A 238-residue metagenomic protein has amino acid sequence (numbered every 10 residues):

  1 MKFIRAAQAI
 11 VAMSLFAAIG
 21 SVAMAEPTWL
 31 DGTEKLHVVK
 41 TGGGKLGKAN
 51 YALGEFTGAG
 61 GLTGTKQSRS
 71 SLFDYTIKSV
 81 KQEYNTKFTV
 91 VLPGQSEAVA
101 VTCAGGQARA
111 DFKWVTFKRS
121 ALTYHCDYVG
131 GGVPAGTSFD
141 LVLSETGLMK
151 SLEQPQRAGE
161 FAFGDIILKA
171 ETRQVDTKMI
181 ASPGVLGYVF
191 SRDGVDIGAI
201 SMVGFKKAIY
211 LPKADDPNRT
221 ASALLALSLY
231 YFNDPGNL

Functional and structural regions predicted by a protein language model:
M1-V11: Bacterial N-terminal signal peptides that target proteins for export
I10-A18: Bacterial N-terminal signal peptides
A18-M24: Short linear Ser/Thr-Pro motifs
A25-L238: Intrinsically disordered, low-complexity proline/glycine-rich segments
